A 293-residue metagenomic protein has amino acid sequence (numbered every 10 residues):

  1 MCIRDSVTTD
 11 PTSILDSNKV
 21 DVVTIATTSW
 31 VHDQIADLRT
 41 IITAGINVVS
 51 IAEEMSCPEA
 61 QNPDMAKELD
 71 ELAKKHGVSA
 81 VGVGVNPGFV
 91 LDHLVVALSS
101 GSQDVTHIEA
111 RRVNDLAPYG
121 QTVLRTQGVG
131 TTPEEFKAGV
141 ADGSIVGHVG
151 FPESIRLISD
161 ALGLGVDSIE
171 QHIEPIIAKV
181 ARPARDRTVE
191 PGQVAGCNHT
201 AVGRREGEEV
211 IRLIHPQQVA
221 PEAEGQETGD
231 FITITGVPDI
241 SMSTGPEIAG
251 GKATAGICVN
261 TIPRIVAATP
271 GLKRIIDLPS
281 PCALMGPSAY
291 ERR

Functional and structural regions predicted by a protein language model:
M1-I3: Short, small-residue-biased leader/transition segments that mark boundaries at the very start of proteins
P11-V22, V31-E53: Rossmann-fold NAD(P) dinucleotide-binding segment
N18, A36, D64, E68 (+6 more regions): Conserved active-site and cofactor/substrate-binding residues in soluble primary-metabolism enzymes
T27-T28: Short glycine-/small-residue-rich Rossmann-like dinucleotide-binding loops
A52-V78: Rossmann-fold NAD(P)-binding glycine/threonine-rich loop
F89-G101: Alpha-helical support elements that line or immediately flank enzyme active sites and cofactor-binding pockets
S99-D230, I248, N260: Active-site-lining helix/loop region of Rossmann-like oxidoreductase modules
V219-R293: C-terminal helical cap and adjacent loop that interface with cofactors, partners, or active-site loops
